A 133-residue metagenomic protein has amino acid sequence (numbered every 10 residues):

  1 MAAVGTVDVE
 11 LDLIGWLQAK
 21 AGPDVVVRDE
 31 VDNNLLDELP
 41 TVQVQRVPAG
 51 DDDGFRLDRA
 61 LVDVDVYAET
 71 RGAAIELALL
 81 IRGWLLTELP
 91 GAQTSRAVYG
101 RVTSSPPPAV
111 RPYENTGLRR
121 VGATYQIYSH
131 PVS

Functional and structural regions predicted by a protein language model:
M1-G54, E88-R96: Small/polar-rich, solvent-exposed N-terminal microdomains that initiate assembly or binding
N34, V47-A49, E69-R71, Y128-V132: Generic structural motif
D52-L57, Y113-T116: Short, solvent-exposed beta-strand/turn "edge" segments of beta-rich domains on protein surfaces
G54, A74-E76, S133: Short acidic, gly/pro-rich beta-turn/loop elements at beta-sheet edges and active-site/ligand-binding grooves
L57-A74, R119-S129: Oligomerization/assembly interface segments of phage tail-like spikes and tubes
E69-L86: Extracellular/virion structural assembly segments
L86-S133: Acidic-leaning, charged glycine-interspersed low-complexity segments
